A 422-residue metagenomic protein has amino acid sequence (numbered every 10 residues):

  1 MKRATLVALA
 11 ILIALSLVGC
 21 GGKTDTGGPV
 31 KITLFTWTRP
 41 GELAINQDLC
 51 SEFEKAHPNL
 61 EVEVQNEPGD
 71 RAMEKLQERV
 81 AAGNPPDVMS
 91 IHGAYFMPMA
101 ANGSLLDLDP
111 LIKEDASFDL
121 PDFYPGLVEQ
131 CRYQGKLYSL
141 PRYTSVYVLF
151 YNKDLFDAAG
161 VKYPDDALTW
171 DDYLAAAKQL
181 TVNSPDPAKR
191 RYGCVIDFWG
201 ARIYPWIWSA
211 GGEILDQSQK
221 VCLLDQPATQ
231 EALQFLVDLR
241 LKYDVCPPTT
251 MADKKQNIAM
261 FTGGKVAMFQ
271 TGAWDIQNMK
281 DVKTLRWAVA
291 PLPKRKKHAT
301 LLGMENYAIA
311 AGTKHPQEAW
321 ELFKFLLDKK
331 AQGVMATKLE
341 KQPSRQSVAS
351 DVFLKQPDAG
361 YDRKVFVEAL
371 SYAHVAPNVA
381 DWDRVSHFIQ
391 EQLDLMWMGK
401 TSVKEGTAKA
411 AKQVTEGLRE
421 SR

Functional and structural regions predicted by a protein language model:
M1-T33, K55, A408, K412-R422: Short, low-complexity disordered leader/linker segments with a strong preference for bacterial N-terminal type II
S51, A159, D238-P247, Q256 (+6 more regions): Extracytoplasmic/periplasmic substrate-recognition and gating elements
E61, D157, Y163, D238 (+2 more regions): Conserved C-terminal helix/tail region of periplasmic/extracytoplasmic solute-binding proteins
G93-V146, I196, W206, T284-A290 (+2 more regions): Hinge/lid segment of periplasmic solute-binding proteins
D109-F123, D166, S184-D186, R190-G193 (+5 more regions): Short, solvent-exposed loop/beta-turn-alpha elements that line the ligand-binding surface or hinge of extracytoplasmic
G126, W287, T337-E391, L395 (+1 more regions): Long, aromatic- and glycine/proline-rich binding clefts that accommodate carbohydrate-like moieties
Q134-R142, Y147, D171-C222, V266: Extracytoplasmic/periplasmic solute-binding protein
A176-K178, S218-T250, L292: Glycine-centered hinge/linker elements that transmit conformational signals in sensory and ligand-binding systems
